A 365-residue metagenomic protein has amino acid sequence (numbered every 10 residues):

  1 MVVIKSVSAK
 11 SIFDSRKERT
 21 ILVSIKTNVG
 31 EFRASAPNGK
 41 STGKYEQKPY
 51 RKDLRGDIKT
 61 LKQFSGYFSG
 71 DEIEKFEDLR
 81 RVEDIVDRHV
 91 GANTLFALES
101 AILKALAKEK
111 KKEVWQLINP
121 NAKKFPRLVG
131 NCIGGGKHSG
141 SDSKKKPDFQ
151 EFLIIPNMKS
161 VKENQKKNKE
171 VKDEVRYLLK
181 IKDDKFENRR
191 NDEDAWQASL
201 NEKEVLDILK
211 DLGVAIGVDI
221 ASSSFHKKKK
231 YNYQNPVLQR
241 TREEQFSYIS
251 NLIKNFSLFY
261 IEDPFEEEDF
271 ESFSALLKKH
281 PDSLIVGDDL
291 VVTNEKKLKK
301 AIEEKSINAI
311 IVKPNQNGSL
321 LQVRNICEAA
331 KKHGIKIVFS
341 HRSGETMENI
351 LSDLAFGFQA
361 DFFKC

Functional and structural regions predicted by a protein language model:
M1-I21: Short, Gly/Pro- and small/polar-rich lid/capping loops
S11, I21-T27, A34-N38, G130-P156 (+2 more regions): Short beta-strand elements
D14-S15, D84-S100, R127-S143, N191: Glycine/serine-rich anion-binding loops at beta->alpha junctions that coordinate negatively charged ligand groups
P37-K112, Q116, Q165: Metal- or metallocofactor-binding catalytic centers and their adjacent structured scaffolds across diverse enzyme
E113-N131, A215-G217, Y260, D288-D289: Beta-strand segments within the central parallel beta-sheet cores of soluble alpha/beta enzyme folds
K123-N191: Mobile "lid/hinge" segments at catalytic clefts and subdomain interfaces of large enzymes
I181, K185-E187, W196-C365: Catalytic core of soluble alpha/beta enzymes
